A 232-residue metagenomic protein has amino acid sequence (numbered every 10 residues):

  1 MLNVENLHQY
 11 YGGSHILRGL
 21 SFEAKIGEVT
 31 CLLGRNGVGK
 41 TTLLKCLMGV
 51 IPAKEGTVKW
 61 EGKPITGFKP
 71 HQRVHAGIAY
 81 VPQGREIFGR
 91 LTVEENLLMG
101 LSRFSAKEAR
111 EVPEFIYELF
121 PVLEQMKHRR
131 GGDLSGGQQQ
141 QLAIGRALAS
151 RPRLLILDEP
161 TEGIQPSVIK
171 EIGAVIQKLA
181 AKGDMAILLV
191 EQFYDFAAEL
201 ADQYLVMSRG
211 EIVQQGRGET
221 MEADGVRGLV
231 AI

Functional and structural regions predicted by a protein language model:
L33-R35: The feature captures the beta-strand-to-loop junction immediately N-terminal to the Walker
M48: Helix-to-loop junction immediately C-terminal to a conserved catalytic motif
G56-I65, A76, A109-F115, Q214: Conserved ABC transporter NBD signature motif
A147-L148: ABC ATPase C-loop
R151: Conserved catalytic motifs of ABC-family nucleotide-binding domains
K170-G183: Helical segment within the ABC ATPase nucleotide-binding domain
